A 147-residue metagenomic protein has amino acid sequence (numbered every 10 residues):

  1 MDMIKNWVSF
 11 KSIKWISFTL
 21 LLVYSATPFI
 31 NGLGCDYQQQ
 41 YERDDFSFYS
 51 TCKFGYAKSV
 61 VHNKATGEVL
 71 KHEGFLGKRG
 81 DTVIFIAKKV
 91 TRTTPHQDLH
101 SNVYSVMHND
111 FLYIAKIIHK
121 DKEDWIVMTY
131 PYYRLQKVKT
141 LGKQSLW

Functional and structural regions predicted by a protein language model:
K5-N31: Hydrophobic membrane-insertion alpha-helices, especially the h-region of bacterial N-terminal signal peptides
A26-S47: Tryptophan-anchored aromatic micro-motifs
D36-R43, A57-N63, A87-K89, I126-T129: Short beta-strand segments that buttress and anchor functional surface loops
D44-S47, G67-E73, F111-Y113, Y132: Short, surface-exposed coil-to-beta transition loops
T51-D98: Extracytoplasmic/periplasmic/luminal assembly and interaction segments in envelope/secretory/respiratory proteins
R79-P131: Structured, soluble extracytoplasmic/luminal domains of envelope-associated proteins
D121-E123, T129-W147: C-terminal partner/receptor-binding element of secreted or periplasmic proteins
